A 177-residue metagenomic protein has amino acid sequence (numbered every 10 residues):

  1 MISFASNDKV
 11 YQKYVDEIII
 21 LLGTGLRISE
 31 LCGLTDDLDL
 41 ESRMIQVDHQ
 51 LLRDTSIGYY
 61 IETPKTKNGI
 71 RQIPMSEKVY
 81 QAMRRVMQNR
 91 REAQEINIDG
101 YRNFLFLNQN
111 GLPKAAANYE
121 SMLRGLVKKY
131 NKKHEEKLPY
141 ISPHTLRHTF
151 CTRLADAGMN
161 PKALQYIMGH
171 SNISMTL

Functional and structural regions predicted by a protein language model:
M1-I28, C32, E41, N68-I70 (+2 more regions): Basic, Lys/Arg- and aromatic-enriched nucleic-acid-binding interface segment
I2, I19, R84, R153 (+2 more regions): A cross-family signal for key residues in well-ordered alpha-helices that form functional helical elements
S3-Y14, T24, I73, R91-I98 (+4 more regions): Short, basic (Lys/Arg/His-rich) helix/loop patches that form interaction surfaces in the mid-to-C-terminal regions
G33-R91: Conserved tyrosine-mediated DNA breakage-rejoining catalytic core shared by Y-recombinases
D37-M44, M159-L177: Short, polar N-cap/turn motifs at the start of nucleic acid-interacting alpha helices
